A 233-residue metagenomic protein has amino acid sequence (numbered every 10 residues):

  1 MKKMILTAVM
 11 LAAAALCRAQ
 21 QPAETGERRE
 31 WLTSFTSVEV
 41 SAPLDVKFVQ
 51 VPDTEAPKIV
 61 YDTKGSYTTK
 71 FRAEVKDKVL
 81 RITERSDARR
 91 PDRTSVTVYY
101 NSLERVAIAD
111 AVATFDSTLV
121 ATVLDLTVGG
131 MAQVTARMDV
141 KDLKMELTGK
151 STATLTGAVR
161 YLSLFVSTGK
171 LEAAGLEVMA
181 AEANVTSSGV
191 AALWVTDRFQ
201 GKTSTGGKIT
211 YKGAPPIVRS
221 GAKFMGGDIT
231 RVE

Functional and structural regions predicted by a protein language model:
M1-E233: Intrinsically disordered, low-complexity terminal regions
